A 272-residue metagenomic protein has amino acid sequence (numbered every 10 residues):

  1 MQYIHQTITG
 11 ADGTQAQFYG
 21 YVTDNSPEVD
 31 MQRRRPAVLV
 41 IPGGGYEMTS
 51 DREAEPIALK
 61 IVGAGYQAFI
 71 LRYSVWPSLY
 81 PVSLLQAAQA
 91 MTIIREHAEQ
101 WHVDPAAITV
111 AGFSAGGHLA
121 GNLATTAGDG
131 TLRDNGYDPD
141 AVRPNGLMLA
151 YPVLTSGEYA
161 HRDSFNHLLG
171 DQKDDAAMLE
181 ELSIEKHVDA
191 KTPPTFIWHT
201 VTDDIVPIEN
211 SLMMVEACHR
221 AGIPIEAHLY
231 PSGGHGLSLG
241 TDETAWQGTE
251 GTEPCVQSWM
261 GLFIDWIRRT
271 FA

Functional and structural regions predicted by a protein language model:
M1-R33, R162, E253-V256: N-terminal cap/lid segment of alpha/beta-hydrolase-fold proteins
R34-G43: Short beta-strand element of the alpha/beta-hydrolase
T49-D51, I70-P105, E253-C255: Catalytic nucleophile-loop/oxyanion-hole region of alpha/beta-hydrolase and closely related hydrolase-like folds
T92-R162, L179: Primarily recognizes the serine-hydrolase "nucleophile elbow" in alpha/beta-hydrolase and SGNH/GDSL folds
P152-H187, P193: Mobile cap/lid helix-loop segments that gate and shape the active-site cleft of serine hydrolases
S156, T202-V206: Acidic catalytic loop of the alpha/beta-hydrolase fold
K191, I197-H199, D203: Short beta-strand/loop motif that positions the catalytic acidic residue of the alpha/beta-hydrolase fold
L212-A272: C-terminal catalytic histidine-bearing segment of alpha/beta-hydrolase fold enzymes
